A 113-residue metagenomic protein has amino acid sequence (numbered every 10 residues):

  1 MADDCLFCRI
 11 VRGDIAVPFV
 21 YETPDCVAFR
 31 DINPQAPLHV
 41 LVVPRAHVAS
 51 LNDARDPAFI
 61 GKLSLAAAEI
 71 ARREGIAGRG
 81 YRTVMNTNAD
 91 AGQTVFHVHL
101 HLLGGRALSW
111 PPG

Functional and structural regions predicted by a protein language model:
M1-G113: HIT superfamily nucleotide-processing domains
